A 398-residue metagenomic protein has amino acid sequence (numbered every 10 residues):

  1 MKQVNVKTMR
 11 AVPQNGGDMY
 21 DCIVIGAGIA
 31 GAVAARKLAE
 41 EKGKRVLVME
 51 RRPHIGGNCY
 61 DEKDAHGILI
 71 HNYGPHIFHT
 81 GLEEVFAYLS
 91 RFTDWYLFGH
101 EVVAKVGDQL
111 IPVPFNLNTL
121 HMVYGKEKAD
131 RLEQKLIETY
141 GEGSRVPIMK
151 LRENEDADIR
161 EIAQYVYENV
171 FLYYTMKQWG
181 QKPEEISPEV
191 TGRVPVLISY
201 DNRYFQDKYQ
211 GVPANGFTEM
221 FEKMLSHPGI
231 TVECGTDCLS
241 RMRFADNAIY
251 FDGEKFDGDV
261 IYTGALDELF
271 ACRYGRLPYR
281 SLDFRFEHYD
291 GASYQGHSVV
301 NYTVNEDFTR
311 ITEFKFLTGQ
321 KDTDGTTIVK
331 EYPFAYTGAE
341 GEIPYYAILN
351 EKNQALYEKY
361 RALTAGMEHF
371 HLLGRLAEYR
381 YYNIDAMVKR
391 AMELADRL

Functional and structural regions predicted by a protein language model:
V4-G17: A short, basic/flexible loop-to-alpha-helix module at the beginning of a structural domain
Y20-V48: N-terminal Rossmann-like FAD-binding beta1-loop-alpha1 element of flavoenzymes
I23-I25, M49, K255-D267: Short hydrophobic core segments
R36, E40, D61, S226 (+2 more regions): Short, well-ordered alpha-helices that flank and scaffold nucleotide-derived cofactor binding pockets
A39-K63: Glycine-rich FAD pyrophosphate-binding loop
H66-T139: Dinucleotide-binding Rossmann-like beta1-alpha1 core, especially the glycine-rich loop that anchors the ADP
G107-P112, L117-F256: Active-site/ligand-binding neighborhood in enzyme catalytic cores
G258, D267-L398: C-terminal segments that line or cap access tunnels to active or ligand-binding sites in enzymes and enzyme-associated
